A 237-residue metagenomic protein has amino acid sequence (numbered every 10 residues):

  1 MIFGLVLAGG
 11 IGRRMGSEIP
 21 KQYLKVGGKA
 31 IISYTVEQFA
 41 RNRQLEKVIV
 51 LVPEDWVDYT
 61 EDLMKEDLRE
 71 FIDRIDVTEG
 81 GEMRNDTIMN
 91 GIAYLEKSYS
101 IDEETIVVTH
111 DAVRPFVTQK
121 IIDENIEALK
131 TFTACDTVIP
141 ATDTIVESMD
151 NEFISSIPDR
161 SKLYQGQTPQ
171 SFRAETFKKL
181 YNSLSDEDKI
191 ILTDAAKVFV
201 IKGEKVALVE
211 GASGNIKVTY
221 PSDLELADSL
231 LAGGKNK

Functional and structural regions predicted by a protein language model:
M1-V57: N-terminal glycine-rich phosphate-binding loop and ensuing alpha1 helix
V6, I32, G91, D111 (+3 more regions): Residue-level signal for inorganic ion chemistry
R13, A112-F116: Acidic metal-phosphate-binding loop of nucleotide-sugar-dependent transferases
K25, F116, S171, K217-V218: Short aromatic/basic micro-patch
S33-E104, L184-E187: Conserved N-terminal catalytic core of the sugar/cofactor nucleotidyltransferase
E103, F116-V209, K237: Conserved core of the sugar-phosphate nucleotidyltransferase
T105-H110: Short aromatic-hydrophobic micro-motifs that form the base-stacking/packing surface for donor nucleotide recognition
N215-K237: Hydrophobic helical membrane-anchoring modules
